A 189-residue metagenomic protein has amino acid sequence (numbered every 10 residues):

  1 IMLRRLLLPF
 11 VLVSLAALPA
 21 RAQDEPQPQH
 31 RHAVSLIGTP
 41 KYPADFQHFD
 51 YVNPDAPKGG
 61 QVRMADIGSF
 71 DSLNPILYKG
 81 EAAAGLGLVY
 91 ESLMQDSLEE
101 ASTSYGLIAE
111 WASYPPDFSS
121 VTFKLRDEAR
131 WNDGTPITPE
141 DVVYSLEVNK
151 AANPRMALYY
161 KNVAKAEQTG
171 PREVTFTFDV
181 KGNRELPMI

Functional and structural regions predicted by a protein language model:
I1-L8: Bacterial N-terminal signal peptides that target proteins for export
L8-A17: Bacterial N-terminal signal peptides
L18-A22: Sec/Tat signal peptide C-region and signal peptidase I cleavage site
E25-D117, K124, E147: N-terminal lobe/hinge region of extracytoplasmic solute-binding protein
G68-S72, E128-R130, N149-A152, K181-R184: Solvent-exposed loop/turn segments at secondary-structure junctions within structured extracellular/periplasmic domains
K124, L158-I189: Surface-exposed binding/hinge segments that line and control ligand-binding clefts or catalytic entry sites
D141: Ca2+-coordinating acidic residues in Ca2+-binding motifs
